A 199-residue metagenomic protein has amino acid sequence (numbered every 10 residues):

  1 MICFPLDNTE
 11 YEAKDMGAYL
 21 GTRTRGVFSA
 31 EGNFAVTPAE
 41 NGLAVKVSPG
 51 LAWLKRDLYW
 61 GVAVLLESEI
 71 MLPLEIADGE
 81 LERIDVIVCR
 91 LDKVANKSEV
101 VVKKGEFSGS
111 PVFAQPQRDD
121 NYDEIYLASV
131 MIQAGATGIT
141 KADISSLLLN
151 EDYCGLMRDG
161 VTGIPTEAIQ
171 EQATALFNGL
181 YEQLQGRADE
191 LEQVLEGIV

Functional and structural regions predicted by a protein language model:
M1-Y59, E69: N-terminal "first-domain core" detector
P5-Y11, G50-V194, I198: Beta-strand-rich solenoidal segments
